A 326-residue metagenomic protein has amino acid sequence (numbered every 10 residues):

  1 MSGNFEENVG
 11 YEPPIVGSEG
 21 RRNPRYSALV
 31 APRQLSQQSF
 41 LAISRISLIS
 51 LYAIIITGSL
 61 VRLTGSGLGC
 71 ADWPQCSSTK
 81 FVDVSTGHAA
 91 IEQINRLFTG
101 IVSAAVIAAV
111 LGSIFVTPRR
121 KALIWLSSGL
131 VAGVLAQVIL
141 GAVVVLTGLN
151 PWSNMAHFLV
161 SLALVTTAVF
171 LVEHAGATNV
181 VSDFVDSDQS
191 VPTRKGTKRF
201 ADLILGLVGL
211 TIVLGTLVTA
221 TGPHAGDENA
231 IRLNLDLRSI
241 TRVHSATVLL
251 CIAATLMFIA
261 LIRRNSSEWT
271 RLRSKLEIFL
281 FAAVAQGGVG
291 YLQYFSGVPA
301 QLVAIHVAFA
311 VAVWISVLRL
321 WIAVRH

Functional and structural regions predicted by a protein language model:
S2-H326: Polytopic transmembrane helical bundles with strong interfacial aromatic enrichment
